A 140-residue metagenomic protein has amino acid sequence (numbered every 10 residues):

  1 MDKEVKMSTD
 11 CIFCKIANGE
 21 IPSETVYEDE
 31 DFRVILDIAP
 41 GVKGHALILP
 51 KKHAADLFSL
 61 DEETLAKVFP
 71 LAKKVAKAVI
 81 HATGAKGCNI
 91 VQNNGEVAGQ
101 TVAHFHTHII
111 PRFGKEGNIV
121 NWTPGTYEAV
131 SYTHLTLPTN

Functional and structural regions predicted by a protein language model:
D2-L135: HIT superfamily nucleotide-processing domains
T136-N140: A short, hydrophobic C-terminal helix/tail in secreted or cell-surface proteins
